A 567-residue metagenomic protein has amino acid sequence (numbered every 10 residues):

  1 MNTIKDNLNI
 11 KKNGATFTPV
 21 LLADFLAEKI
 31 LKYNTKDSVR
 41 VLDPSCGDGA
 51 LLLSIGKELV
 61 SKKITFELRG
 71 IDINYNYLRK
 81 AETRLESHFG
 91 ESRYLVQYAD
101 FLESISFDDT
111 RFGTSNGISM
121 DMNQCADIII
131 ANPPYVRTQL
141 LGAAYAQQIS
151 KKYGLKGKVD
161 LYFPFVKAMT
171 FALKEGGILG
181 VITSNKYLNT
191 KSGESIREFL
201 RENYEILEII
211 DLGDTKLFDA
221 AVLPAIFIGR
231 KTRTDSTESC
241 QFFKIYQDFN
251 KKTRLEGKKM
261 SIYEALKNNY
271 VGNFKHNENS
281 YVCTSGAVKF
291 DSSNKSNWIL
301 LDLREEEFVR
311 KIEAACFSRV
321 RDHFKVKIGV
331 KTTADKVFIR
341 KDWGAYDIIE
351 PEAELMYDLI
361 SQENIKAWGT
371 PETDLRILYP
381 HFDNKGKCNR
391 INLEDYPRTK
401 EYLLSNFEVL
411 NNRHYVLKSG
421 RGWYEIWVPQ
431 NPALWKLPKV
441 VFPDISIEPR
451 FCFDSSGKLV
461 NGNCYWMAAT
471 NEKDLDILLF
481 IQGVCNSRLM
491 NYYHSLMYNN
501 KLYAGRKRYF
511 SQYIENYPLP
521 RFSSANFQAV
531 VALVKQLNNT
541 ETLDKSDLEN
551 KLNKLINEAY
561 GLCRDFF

Functional and structural regions predicted by a protein language model:
M1-L8: N-terminal, positively charged/glycine-rich alpha-helical extensions of SAM-dependent methyltransferases
K11-K12, T16-F25, S45-L53, T65 (+6 more regions): Signature of N6-adenine DNA methyltransferases within the class I
L21-D37: Conserved alpha-helix/loop element of class I SAM-dependent methyltransferases that forms part of the SAM/SAH-binding
D37-S45: Conserved class I S-adenosyl-L-methionine
K57-E67: Conserved S-adenosyl-L-methionine
L85-T114: S-adenosyl-L-methionine
K289-Q528: Polybasic, glycine- and aromatic-enriched phosphate-binding surface used to engage nucleic acids
C316-V320, R521-F567: Non-catalytic DNA-recognition/assembly elements of restriction-modification systems
